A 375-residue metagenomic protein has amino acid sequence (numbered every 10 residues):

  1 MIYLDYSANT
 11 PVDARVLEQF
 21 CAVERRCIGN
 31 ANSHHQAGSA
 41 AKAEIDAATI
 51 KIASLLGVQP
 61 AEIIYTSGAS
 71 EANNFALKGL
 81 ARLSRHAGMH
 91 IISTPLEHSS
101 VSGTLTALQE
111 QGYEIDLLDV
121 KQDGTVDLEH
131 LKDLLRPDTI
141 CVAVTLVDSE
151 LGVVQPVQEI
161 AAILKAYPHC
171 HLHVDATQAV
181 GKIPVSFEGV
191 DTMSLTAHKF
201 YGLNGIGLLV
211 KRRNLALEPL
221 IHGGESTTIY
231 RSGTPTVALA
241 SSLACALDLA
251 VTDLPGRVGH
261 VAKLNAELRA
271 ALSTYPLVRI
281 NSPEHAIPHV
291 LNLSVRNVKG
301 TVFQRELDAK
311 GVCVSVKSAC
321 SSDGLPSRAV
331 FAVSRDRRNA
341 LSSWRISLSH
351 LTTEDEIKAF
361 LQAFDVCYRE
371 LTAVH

Functional and structural regions predicted by a protein language model:
M1-H375: Pyridoxal 5′-phosphate
